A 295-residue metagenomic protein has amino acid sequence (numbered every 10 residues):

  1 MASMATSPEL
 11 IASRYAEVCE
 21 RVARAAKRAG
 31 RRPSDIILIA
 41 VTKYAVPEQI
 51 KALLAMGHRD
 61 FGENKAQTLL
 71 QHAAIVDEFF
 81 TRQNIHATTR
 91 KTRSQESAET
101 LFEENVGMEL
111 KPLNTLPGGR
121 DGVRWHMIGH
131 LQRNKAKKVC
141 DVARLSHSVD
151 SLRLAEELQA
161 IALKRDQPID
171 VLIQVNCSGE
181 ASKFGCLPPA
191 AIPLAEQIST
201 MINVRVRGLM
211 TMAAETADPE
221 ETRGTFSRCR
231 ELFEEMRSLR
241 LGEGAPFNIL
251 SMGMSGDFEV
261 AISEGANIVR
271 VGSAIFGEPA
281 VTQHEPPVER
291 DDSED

Functional and structural regions predicted by a protein language model:
A2-F258, I262-E264, F276-E278, V288: Conserved alpha/beta-domain cores
I268, T282-D295: Active-site loop ensemble at the mouth of alpha/beta enzyme cores that anchors a bound cofactor
